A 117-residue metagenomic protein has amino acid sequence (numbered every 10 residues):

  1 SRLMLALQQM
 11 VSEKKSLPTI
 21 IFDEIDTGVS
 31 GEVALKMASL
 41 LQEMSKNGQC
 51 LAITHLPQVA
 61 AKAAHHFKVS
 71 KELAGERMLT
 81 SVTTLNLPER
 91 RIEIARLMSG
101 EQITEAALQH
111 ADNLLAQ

Functional and structural regions predicted by a protein language model:
S1-I20, S39, M44: GG-anchored amphipathic helix commonly corresponding to the ABC/SMC/Rad50 NBD signature/C-loop
Q8-M10, T27, A74: Short, glycine-/Ser/Thr-/acidic-enriched flexible segments
E13-K15, T27-L35: Conserved D-loop-proximal element of ABC-family nucleotide-binding domains
D23-E24: Walker B catalytic acidic pair
E32-Q117: C-terminal lobe/lid and adjacent interdomain/linker elements of RecA-like ASCE P-loop ATPase modules
